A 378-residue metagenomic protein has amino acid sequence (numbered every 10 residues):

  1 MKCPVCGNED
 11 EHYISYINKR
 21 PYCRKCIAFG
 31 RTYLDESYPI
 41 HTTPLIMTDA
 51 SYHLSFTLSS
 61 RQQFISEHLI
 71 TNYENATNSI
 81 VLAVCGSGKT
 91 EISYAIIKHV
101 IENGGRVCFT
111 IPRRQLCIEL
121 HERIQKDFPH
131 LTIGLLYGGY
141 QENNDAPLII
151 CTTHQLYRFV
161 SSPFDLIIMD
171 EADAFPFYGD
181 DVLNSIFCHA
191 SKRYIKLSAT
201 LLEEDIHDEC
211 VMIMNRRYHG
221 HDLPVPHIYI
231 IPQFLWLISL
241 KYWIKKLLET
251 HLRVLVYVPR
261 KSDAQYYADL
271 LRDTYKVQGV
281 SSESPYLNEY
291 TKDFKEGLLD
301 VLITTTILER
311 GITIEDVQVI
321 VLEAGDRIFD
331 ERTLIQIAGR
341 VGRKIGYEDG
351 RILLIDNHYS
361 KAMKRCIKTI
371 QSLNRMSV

Functional and structural regions predicted by a protein language model:
K2-L45: Interdomain "pre-motor" coupling segment immediately N-terminal to P-loop NTPase/helicase cores
L54-T77: N-terminal pre-P-loop "Q-motif" helix
L82-T90, V100, G105-L120, K246-L271: Conserved strand-helix element at the start of the C-terminal RecA-like helicase core
R106, I111-H154, V277: Conserved nucleic-acid-binding Ia/Ib motif block in the N-terminal RecA-like helicase ATPase lobe
L131-D145, Q278-T305: Conserved helicase ATPase core of P-loop NTP-dependent helicases/translocases
S162-P232, W236-Y242: Post-DEXD/H (motif II) to motif III coupling segment of the RecA-like Helicase ATP-binding lobe
E171-A174, K295-D300, T306-E348, D356-K361: Conserved RecA-like helicase motor core of SF1/SF2 enzymes
K192-E204, A338-I367: Conserved segment of the helicase C-terminal RecA-like domain
